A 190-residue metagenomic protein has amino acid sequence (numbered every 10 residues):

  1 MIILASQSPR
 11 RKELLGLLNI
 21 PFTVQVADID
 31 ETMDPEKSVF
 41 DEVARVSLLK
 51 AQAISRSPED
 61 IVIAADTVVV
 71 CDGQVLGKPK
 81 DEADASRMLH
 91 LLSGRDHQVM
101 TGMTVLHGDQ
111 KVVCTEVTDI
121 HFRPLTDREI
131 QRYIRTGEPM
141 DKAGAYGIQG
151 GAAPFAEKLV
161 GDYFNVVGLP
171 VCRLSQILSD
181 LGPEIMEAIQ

Functional and structural regions predicted by a protein language model:
M1-I20: N-terminal beta1-alpha1 ligand-phosphate binding loop
I2-I3, E36-Q190: Anionic-ligand binding patches
Q7, A27, G108: Cofactor-binding loop segments of dinucleotide-utilizing enzymes, especially the Rossmann-like FAD- and NAD(P)+-binding
R10, D30-T32, K111: Surface-exposed, flexible loop/turn segments at secondary-structure boundaries
E13-L17, D34, S55-S57: Short loop/helix-cap segments at secondary-structure boundaries that form the rim of catalytic
L17-V24, D60: Short coil-to-beta-strand
T23-E31: A short beta-strand-loop structural module common to alpha/beta enzyme folds
